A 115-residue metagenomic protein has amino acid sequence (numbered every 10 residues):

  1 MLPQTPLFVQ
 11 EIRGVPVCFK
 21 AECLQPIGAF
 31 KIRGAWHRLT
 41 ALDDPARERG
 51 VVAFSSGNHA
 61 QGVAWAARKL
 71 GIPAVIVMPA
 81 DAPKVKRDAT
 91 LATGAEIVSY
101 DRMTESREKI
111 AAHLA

Functional and structural regions predicted by a protein language model:
M1-A115: PLP-dependent amino-acid enzyme catalytic core
